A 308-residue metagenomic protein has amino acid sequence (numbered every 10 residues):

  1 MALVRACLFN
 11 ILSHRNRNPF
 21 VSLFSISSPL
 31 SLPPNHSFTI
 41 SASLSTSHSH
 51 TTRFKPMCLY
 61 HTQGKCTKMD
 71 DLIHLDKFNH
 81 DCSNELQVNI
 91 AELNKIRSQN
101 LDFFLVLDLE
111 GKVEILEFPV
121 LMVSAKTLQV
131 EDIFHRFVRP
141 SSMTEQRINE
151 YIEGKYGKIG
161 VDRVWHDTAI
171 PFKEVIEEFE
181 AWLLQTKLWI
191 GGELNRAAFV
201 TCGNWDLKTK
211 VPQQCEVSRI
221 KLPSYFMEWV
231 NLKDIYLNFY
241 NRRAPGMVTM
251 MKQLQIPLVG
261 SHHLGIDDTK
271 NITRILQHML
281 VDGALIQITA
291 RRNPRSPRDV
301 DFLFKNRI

Functional and structural regions predicted by a protein language model:
V4, F9-L12, R17-I26, L32-S98 (+2 more regions): Acidic two-metal-ion nuclease catalytic site recognized across multiple nuclease folds, prominently DnaQ/RNase D-T
A91-W205, P212: Conserved non-catalytic scaffold segment of RNase H-like nuclease domains
H135, T201, E228-D234: Structural signal for conserved beta-strand scaffold positions within catalytic alpha/beta enzyme cores
V138-H166, L232-K270: Active-site-proximal helix-loop-helix substrate-binding element of RNase H-like nuclease domains
F172, I176, K208, P223 (+3 more regions): Generic preference for well-ordered alpha-helical elements
K187, W205-E228: Substrate-recognition/cap helix-loop segment adjacent to the acidic, metal-dependent catalytic center of Asp-based
G192-C215, N241, P245-I308: Acidic, Mg2+-coordinating catalytic module of metal-dependent nucleases/exonucleases that use a two-metal-ion mechanism
